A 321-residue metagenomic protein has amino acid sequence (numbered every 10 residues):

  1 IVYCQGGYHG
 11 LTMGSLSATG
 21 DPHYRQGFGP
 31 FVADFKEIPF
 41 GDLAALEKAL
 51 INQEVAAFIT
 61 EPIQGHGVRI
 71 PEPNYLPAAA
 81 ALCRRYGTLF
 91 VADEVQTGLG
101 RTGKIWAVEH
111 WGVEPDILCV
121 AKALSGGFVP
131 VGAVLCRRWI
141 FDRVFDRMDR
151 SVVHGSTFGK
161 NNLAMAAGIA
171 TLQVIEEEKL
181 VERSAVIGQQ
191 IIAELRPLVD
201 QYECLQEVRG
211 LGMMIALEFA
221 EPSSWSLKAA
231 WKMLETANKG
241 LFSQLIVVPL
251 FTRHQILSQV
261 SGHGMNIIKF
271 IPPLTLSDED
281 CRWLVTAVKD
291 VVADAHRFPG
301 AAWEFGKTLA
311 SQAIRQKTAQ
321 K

Functional and structural regions predicted by a protein language model:
V2-K321: Conserved N-terminal phosphate-binding loop of PLP-dependent enzymes in the Aspartate aminotransferase
